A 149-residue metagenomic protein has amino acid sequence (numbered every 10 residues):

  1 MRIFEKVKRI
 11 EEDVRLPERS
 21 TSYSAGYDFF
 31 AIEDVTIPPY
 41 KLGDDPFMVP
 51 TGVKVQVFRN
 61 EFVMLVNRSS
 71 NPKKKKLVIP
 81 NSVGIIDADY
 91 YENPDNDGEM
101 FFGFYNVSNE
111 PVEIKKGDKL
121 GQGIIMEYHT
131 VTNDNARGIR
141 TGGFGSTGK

Functional and structural regions predicted by a protein language model:
M1-K149: DUTPase catalytic domain/fold
